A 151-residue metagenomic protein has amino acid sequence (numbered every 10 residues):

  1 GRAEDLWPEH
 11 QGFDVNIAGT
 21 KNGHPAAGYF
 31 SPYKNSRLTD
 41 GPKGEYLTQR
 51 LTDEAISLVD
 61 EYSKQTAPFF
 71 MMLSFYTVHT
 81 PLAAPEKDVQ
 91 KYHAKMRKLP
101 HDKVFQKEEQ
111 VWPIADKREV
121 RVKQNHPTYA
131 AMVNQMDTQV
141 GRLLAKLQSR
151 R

Functional and structural regions predicted by a protein language model:
A3-P8, V15-R151: Active-site-proximal cap/lid insertion segments
